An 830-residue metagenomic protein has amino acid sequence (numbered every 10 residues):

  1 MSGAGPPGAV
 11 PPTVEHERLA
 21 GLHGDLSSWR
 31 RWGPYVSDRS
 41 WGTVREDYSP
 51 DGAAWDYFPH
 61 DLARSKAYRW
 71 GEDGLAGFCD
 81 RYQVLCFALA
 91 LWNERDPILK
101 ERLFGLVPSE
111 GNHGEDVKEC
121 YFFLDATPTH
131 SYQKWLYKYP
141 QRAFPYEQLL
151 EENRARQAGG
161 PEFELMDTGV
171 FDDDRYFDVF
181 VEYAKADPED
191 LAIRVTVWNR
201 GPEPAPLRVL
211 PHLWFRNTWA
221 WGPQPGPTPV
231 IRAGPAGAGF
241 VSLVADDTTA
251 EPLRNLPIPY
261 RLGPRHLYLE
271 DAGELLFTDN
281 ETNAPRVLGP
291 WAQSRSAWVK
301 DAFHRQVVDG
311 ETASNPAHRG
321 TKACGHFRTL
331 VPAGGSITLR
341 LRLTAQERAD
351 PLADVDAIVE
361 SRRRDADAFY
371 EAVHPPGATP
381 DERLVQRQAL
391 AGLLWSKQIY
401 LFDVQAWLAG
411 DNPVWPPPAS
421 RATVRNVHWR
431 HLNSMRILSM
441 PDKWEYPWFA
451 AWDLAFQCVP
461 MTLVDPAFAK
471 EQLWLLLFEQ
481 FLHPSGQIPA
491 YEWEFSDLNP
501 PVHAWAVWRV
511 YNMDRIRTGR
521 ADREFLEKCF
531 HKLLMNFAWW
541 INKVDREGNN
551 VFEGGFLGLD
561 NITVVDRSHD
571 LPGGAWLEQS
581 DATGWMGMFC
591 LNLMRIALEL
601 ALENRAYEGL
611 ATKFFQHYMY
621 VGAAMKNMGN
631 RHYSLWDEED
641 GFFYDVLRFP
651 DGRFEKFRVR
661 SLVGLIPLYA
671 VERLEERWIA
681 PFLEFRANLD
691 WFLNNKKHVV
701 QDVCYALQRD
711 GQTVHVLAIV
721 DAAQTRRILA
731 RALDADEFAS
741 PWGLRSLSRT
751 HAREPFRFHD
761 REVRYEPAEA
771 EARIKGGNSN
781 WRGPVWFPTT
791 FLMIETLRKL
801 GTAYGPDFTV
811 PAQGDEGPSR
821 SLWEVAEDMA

Functional and structural regions predicted by a protein language model:
S2-R69, L75, Q83, W92-A830: Acidic, mature catalytic/reactive cores of soluble proteins
C79: Active-site-proximal polar cores
